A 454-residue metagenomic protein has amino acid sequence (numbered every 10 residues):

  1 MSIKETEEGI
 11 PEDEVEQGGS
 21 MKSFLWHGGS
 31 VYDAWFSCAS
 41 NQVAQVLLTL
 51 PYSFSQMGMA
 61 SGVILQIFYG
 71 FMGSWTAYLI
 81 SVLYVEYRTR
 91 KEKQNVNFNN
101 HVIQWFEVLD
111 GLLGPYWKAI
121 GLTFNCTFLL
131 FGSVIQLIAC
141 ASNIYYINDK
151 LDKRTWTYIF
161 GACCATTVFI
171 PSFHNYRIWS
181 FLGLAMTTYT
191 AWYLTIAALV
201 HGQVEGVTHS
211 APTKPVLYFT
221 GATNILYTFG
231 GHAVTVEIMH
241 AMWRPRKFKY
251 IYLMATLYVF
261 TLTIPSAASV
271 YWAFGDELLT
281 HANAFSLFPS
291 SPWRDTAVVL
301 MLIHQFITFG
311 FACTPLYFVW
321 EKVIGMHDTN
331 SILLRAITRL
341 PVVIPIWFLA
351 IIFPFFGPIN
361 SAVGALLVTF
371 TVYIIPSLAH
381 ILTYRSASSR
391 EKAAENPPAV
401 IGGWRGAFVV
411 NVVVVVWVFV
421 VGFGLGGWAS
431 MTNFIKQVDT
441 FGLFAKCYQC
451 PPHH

Functional and structural regions predicted by a protein language model:
M1-Y52, G73-Y78, N100-V102, A445-Y448: Membrane-interface "cap" regions at the ends of multi-pass membrane proteins
I3-E7, W26-G28, Y32, V82-N125 (+6 more regions): Membrane-interfacial loop- and helix-cap regions that link adjacent transmembrane helices in polytopic membrane proteins
Q45, G70-V82, G161-F169: Central hydrophobic cores of alpha-helical transmembrane segments in multi-pass inner-membrane proteins across all
P51-N95, N99: Extracellular loop-to-transmembrane helix junctions
S53, T166-P171, F348-P354: Hydrophobic alpha-helical transmembrane segments
M57-F71, L184, A255, V363-F370: Loop-to-helix transition at the N-terminal end of transmembrane alpha-helices
F68, M72-W75, C164, M186-T190 (+1 more regions): Alpha-helical transmembrane segments and their membrane-interface exit regions
P171-I178, F355-I359: Membrane-interface helix caps and helix-loop-helix hairpins in membrane proteins
